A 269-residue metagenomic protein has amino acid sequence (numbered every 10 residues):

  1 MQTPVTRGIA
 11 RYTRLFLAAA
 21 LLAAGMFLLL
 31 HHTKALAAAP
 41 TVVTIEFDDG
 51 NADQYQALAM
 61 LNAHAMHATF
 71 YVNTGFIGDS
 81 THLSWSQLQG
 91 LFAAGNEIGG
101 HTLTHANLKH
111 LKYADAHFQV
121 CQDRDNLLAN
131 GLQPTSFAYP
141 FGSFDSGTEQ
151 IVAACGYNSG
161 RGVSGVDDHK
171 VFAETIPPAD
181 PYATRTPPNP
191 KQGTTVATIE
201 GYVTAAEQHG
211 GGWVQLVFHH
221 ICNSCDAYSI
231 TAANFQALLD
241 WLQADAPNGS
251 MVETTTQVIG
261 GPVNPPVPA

Functional and structural regions predicted by a protein language model:
M1-A10: N-terminal secretory signal peptides that target proteins for export/translocation
F16-L28: Bacterial N-terminal signal peptides
F27-A38: Sec-dependent signal peptide cleavage junction
A37-Q56: Boundary/entry segment of secreted carbohydrate-active catalytic domains
P40-V43, N62-N158, V163-P188, G212-S224 (+1 more regions): Metal-dependent polysaccharide deacetylase catalytic core of the NodB/CE4 family, i.e., the active-site-bearing domain
Q54, S84, A116, V120 (+2 more regions): Aromatic/hydrophobic pocket-lining residues that form the small-molecule binding cavity in soluble enzyme cores
P187-T256: Catalytic grooves of carbohydrate-active enzymes
V267-A269: Ser/Thr/Gly/Pro-rich low-complexity, disordered linker/stalk segments of secreted and cell-surface proteins
